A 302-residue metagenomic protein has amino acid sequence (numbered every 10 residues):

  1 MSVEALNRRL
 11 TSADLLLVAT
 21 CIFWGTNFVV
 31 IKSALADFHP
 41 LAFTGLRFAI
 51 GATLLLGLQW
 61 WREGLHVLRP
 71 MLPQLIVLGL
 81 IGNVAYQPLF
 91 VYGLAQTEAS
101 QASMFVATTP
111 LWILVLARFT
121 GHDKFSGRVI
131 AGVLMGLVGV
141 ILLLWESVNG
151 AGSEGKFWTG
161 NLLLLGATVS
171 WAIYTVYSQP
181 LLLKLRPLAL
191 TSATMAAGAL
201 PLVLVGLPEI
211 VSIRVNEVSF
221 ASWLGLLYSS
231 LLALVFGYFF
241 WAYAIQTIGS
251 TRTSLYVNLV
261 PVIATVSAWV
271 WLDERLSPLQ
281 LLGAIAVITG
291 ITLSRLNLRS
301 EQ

Functional and structural regions predicted by a protein language model:
S2-G45, A151-P180, L202-L204, Q302: Glycine-/small-residue-enriched transmembrane alpha-helix faces in small-molecule transporters and effluxers
F23, N27-F28, L56-V106, L142 (+1 more regions): Specific transmembrane alpha-helical segments of multi-pass solute transporters/efflux pumps, especially DMT/EamA
G25, V29, L56, G79-V84 (+8 more regions): Hydrophobic/small/kink-forming positions within alpha-helical transmembrane segments of polytopic membrane proteins
V30-D37, Y92-A95, L144-F157, L207-A221 (+2 more regions): Membrane-interface helix termini and inter-helical loops of multi-pass transporters
T44-L46, N83, Q87, A102-T108 (+2 more regions): Helix-helix packing/entry segments at the starts of transmembrane helices
A49, L55, I76, F125-S147 (+4 more regions): Hydrophobic transmembrane alpha-helices of multi-pass small-molecule transport proteins
L54-H66, T109-V138, V262-L282: C-terminal transmembrane-helix exit sites in multi-pass transporters
L55, I113-V115, F119, V133 (+2 more regions): Transmembrane alpha-helical segments that form core, pore/gating elements of small-molecule transporters/exporters
